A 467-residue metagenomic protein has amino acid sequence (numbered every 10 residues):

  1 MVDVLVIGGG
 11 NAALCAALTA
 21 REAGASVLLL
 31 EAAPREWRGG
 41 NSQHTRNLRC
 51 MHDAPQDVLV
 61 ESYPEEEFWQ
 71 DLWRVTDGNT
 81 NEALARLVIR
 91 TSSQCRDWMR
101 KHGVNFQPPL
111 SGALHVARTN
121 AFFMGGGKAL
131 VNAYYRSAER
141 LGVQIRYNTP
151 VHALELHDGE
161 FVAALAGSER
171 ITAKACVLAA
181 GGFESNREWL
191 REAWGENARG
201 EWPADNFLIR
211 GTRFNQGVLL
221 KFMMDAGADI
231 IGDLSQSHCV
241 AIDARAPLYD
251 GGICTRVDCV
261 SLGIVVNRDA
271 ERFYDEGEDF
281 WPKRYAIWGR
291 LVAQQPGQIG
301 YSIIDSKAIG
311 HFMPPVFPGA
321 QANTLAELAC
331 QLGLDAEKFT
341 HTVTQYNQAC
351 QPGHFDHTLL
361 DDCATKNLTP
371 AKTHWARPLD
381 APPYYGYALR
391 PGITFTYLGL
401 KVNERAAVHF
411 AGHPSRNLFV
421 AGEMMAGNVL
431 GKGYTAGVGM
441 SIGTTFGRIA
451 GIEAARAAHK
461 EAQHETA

Functional and structural regions predicted by a protein language model:
M1-A12, L28: Beta1/beta-strand and adjacent pyrophosphate-binding region of the FAD-binding site in flavoprotein oxidoreductases
M1-V2, G167-A175, P414: Core beta-strand elements of the Rossmann-like FAD/NAD(P) dinucleotide-binding domain in flavoenzyme oxidoreductases
S26, A32-Q144, P150, W189-E192 (+5 more regions): Conserved N-terminal/central alpha/beta ligand/cofactor-binding core
Y147-E160: A conserved short coil-to-beta-strand element within the FAD-binding core of flavoproteins
I171-I242, I449: Glycine-rich loop(s) and the adjacent beta-strand/alpha-helix scaffold that form part
Q216, L220-T340: An anion/pyrophosphate-binding glycine-rich loop and adjacent beta-alpha core in soluble alpha-beta enzymes
F222-D229, T340, I442-A462: Internal hydrophobic alpha-helix adjacent to the cofactor/substrate pocket in enzyme cavities
T340-K432: A glycine-rich dinucleotide-binding beta-alpha-beta segment and adjacent secondary-structure elements that constitute
